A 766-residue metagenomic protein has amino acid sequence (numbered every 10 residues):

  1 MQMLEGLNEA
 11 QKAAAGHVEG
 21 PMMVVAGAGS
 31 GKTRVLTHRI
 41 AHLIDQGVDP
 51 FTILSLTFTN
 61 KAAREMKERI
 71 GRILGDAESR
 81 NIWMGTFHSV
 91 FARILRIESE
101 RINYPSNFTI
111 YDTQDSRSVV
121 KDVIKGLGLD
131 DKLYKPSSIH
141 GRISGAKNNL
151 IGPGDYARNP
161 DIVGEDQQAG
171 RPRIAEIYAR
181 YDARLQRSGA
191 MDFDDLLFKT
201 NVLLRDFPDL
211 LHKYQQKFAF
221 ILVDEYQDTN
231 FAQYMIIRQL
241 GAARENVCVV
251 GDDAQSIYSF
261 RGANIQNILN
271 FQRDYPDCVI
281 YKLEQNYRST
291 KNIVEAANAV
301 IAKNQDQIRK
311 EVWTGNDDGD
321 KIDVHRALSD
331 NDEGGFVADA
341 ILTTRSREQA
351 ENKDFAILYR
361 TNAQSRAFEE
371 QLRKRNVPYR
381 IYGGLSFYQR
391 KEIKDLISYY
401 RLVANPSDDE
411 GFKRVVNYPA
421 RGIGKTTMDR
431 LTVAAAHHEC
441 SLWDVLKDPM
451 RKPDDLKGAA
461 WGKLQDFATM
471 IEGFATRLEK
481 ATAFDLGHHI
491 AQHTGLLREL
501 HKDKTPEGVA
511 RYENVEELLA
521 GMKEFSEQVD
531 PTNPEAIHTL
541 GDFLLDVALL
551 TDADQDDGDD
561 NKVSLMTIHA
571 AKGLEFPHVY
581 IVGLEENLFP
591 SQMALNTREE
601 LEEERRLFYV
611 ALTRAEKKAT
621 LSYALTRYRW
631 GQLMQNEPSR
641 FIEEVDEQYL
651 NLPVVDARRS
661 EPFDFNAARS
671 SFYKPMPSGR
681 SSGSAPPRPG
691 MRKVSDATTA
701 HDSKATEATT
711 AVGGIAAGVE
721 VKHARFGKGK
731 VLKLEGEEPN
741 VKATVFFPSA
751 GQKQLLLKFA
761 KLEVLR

Functional and structural regions predicted by a protein language model:
M1-S106, I110-Y111, R117, S188 (+3 more regions): P-loop NTPase Walker
G6-G16, G20-V24, V35, G47 (+6 more regions): Conserved helicase NTPase motor core
V18, S79-N81, E100-D195, F218 (+4 more regions): ATP-hydrolysis module of ASCE/P-loop NTPase motor domains, specifically the Walker B Asp-Glu catalytic pair
G20, V48-T52, E78-R80, V119 (+10 more regions): Short glycine-/polar-rich loops that comprise or flank the Walker A/P-loop and associated switch/sensor motifs
V24, A28-L36, S99, P276-V279 (+6 more regions): Helicase P-loop NTPase motor core
V90-E98, A254-R261, R288-S289, I381-A404 (+1 more regions): Short alpha-helix plus adjacent loop in nuclease-associated cores
Q167, E351, S365-V377, R390 (+2 more regions): Conserved helicase C-terminal RecA-like lobe
K502, K572, G583-Q754, F759-R766: C-terminal accessory regions
